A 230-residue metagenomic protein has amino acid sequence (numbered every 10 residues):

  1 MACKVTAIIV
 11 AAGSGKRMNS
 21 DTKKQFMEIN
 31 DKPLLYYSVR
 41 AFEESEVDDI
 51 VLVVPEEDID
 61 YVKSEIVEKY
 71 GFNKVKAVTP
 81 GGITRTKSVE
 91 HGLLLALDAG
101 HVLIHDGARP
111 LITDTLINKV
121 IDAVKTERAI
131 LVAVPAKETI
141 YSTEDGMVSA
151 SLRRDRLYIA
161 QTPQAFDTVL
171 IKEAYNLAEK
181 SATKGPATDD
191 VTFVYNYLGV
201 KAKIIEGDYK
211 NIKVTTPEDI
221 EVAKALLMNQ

Functional and structural regions predicted by a protein language model:
A2-I59: N-terminal glycine-rich phosphate-binding loop and ensuing alpha1 helix
C3, I159-Q230: Conserved alpha/beta core of the MobA/IspD/sugar-nucleotide pyrophosphorylase nucleotidyltransferase superfamily
I8-A12, V53, H105, V132-P135 (+1 more regions): Short beta-strand segments
M18, V62-K63, V120, A223: Hydrophobic packing residues within well-ordered alpha-helices of enzyme cores
Y36-A99, S181-T183: Conserved N-terminal catalytic core of the sugar/cofactor nucleotidyltransferase
I59, T86-V89, I104, I117 (+4 more regions): A general structural signal for well-ordered alpha-helical segments in protein cores
V75-A77, I83-M147, Q161, F166: Conserved beta-loop-beta/alpha segment of the NTase-like Rossmann-fold superfamily that binds/positions NTPs
S149-I159: A short, charged helix-loop
